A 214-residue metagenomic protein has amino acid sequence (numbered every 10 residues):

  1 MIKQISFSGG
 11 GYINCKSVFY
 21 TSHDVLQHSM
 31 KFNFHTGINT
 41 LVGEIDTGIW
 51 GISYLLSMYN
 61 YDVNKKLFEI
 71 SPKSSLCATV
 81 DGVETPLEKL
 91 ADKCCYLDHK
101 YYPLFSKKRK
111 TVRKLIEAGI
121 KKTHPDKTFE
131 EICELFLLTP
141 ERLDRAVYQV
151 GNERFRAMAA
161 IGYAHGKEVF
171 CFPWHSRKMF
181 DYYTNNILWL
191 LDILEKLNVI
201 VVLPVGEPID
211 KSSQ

Functional and structural regions predicted by a protein language model:
M1-V25, D210-Q214: ABC-family P-loop ATPase nucleotide-binding domain
D24-F32: Pre-Walker A adenine-sensing motif
K31-T36, Y163-H165: Phosphate-binding P-loop
F34-H124: ABC ATPase nucleotide-binding domain signature region
I38-T40, V169, I200: Residue-level preference for the first positions of well-ordered beta-strands
E84-V169, P173-W189: ABC-family P-loop ATPase nucleotide-binding domains
Y183-N186, V205-S212: Helical "lid/switch" subdomain of P-loop NTPase nucleotide-binding domains
L194-P208: Conserved H-loop
